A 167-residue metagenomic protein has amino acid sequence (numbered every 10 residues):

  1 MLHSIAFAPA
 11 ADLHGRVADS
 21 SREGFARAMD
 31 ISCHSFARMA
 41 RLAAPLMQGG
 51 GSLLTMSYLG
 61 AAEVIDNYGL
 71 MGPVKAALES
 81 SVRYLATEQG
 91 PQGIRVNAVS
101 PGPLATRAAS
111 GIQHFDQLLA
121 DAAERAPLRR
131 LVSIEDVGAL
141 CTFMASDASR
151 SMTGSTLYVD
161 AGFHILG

Functional and structural regions predicted by a protein language model:
L2, A6, L54, C141 (+1 more regions): N-terminal Rossmann-like NAD(P) cofactor-binding module of classical short-chain dehydrogenase/reductase
A6-A44, G49-P91, P103-A105, F163: Catalytic loop of short-chain dehydrogenase/reductase
A40, V82-R83, G138-C141, A145: Short-chain dehydrogenase/reductase
N67-L70, P91, P101-A126, L166-G167: A glycine/serine/threonine-rich, flexible loop-to-helix segment that serves as the NAD(P) cofactor-binding "lid"
G90, R95, M152-G154: Short, small/polar-rich loop/turn modules that mediate ligand/substrate recognition or access, typified
R95-A105, A145, Y158-D160: Conserved SDR Rossmann-fold cofactor-binding beta-strand/turn motif
A126-V137, A148: A conserved structural motif in NAD(P)-dependent oxidoreductases
C141-T142, T153-G167: Short C-terminal tail/terminal secondary-structure segment of NAD(P)H-dependent dehydrogenase/reductase domains
